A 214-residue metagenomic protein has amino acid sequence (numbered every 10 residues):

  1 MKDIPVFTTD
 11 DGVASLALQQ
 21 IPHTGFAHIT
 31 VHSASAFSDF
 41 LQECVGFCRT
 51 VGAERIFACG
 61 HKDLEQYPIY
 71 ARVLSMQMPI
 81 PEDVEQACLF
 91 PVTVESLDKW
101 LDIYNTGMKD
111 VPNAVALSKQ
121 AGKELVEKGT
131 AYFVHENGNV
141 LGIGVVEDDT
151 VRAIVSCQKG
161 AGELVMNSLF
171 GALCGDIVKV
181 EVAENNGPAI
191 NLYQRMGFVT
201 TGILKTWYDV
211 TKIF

Functional and structural regions predicted by a protein language model:
M1-E43, E136-Q158: Conserved donor-binding loop and adjoining core beta-sheet/short helix segment in diverse acyl/aminoacyl transferases
M1-T8, D110-N137: Active-site rim helix/loop that mediates acceptor-substrate recognition in acyltransferases
M1-V6, V84-A114: Short amphipathic alpha-helix that is part of the acyltransferase structural core
V31-A87, V180, L204-Y208: Acyl-donor-binding surface of acyltransferase catalytic domains
A34-F47, Q158-L173, I190-R195: Conserved acetyl-CoA-binding loop-helix of GNAT-fold acetyltransferases
E54, D176-V178, V199: Short acidic/polar active-site loop segments enriched in Thr and Asp
H61-R72, E163, N185-I203: Conserved active-site alpha-helix within GNAT-family acetyltransferase domains
R152-A153, V178-E181: Conserved active-site loop/cleft motifs that coordinate metal ions or position small ligands
